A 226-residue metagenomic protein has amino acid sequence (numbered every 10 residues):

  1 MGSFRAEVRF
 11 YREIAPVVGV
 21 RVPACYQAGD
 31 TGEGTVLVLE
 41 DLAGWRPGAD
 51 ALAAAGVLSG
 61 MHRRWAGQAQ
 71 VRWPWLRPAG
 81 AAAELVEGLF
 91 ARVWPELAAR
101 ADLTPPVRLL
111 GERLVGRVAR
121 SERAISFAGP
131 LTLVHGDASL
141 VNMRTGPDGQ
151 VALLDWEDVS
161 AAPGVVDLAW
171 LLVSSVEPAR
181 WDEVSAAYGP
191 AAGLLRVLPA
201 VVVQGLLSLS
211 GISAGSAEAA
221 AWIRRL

Functional and structural regions predicted by a protein language model:
M1-L76: ATP-binding pocket architecture of kinase catalytic cores
F4, A51-A54, V107, G111 (+1 more regions): Hydrophobic packing residues in well-ordered alpha-helices of helical domains and bundles
R9, G164-A191, V201-L226: Active-site activation/catalytic loop segments of kinase-like enzymes and analogous catalytic loops in related
P23-C25, P190-V197: Short, surface-exposed acidic
T31, P130, H135-D137, S160 (+1 more regions): Secondary-structure capping and boundary motifs in well-ordered enzyme cores
T31-G32, V36-A49, R63, P95-A99 (+1 more regions): A glycine-centered beta->alpha junction motif in the catalytic cores of kinase/phosphotransferase enzymes
W73-A124: Active-site catalytic-loop/activation-segment of kinase and kinase-like phosphoryl-transfer enzymes
A119-V166: Active-site acidic catalytic loop and adjacent metal/ATP-binding pocket of ATP-dependent phosphoryl transfer enzymes
